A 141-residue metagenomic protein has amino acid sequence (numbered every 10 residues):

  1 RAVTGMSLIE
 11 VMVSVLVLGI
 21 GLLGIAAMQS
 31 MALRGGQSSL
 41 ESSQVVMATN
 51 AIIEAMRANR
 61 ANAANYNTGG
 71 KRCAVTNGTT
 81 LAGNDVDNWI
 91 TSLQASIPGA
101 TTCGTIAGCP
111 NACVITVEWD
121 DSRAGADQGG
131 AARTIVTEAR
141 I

Functional and structural regions predicted by a protein language model:
A2, M6-T49: Aliphatic-rich helix starts adjacent to a transmembrane/signal segment
V13, R34-S43, M47-I141: Flexible, low-complexity segments enriched in proline/glycine/serine and punctuated by aromatic residues
